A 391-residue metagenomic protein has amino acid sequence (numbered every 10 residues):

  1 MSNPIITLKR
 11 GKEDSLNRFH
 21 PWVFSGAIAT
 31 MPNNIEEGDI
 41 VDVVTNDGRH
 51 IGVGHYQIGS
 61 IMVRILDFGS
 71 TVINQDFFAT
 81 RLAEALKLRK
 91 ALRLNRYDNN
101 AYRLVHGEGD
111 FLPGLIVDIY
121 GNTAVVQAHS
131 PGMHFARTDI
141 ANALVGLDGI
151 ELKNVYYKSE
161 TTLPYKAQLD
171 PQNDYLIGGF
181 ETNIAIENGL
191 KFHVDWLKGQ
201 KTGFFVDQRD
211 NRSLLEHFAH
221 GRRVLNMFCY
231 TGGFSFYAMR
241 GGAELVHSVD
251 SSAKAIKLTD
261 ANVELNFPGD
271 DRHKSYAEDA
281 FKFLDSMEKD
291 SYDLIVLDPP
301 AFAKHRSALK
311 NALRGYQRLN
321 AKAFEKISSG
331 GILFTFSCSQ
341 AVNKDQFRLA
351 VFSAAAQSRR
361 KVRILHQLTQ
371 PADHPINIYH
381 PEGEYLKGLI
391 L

Functional and structural regions predicted by a protein language model:
M1-L115, I119: Non-catalytic accessory regions of SAM-dependent methyltransferases
V105-D118, H134-F205, S213: Non-catalytic substrate-recognition/targeting regions of SAM-dependent transferases
G221-Y230: Conserved class I S-adenosyl-L-methionine
T231-A243: Conserved SAM-binding loop of SAM-dependent methyltransferases across substrates and taxa, primarily the Class I
L245-D250: Conserved SAM-binding motif I beta-strand of class I
K254-V296: S-adenosyl-L-methionine
S291, I332-L391: C-terminal catalytic and target-recognition region of SAM-dependent MTase-like enzymes, primarily methyltransferases
D293-K322: Mobile active-site "lid"/loop adjacent to the S-adenosyl-L-methionine
